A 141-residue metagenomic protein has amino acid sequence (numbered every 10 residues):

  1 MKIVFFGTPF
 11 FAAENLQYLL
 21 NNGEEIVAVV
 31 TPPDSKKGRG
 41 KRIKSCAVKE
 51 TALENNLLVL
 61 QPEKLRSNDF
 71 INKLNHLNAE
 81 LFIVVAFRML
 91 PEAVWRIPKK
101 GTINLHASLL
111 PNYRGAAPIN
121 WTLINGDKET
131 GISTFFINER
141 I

Functional and structural regions predicted by a protein language model:
M1-R39: N-terminal Rossmann-like dinucleotide-binding module
K2-F5, L60-Q61, I83-V84, N104: Short catalytic-loop micro-motif centered on adjacent basic/acidic residues
T8-F11, E63-R66, A86-M89: Short beta->alpha connector loops
A13, Q17-N21, I71-N75, E92: Amphipathic, non-transmembrane alpha-helical secondary structure
E14, A47, D69, M89 (+1 more regions): Short Gly/charged-rich anion-binding patches and loops
N22-E25, P32, A79-I141: Donor/substrate-binding cores of folate-linked one-carbon enzymes
K36-E80: N-terminal glycine-/serine-/threonine-rich beta1-alpha1-beta2 phosphate-ribose binding loop of Rossmann-like
